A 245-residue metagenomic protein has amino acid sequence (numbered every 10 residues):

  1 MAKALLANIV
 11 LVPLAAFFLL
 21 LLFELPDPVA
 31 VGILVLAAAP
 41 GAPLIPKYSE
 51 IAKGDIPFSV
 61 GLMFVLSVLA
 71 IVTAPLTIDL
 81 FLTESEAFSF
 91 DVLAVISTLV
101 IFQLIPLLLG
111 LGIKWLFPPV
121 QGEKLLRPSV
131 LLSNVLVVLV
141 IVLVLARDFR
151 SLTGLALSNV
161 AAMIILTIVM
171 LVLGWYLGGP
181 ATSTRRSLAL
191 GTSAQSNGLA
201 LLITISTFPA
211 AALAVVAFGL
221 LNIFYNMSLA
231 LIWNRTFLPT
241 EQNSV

Functional and structural regions predicted by a protein language model:
M1-V245: Alpha-helical transmembrane segments of multi-pass small-molecule/ion transporters
